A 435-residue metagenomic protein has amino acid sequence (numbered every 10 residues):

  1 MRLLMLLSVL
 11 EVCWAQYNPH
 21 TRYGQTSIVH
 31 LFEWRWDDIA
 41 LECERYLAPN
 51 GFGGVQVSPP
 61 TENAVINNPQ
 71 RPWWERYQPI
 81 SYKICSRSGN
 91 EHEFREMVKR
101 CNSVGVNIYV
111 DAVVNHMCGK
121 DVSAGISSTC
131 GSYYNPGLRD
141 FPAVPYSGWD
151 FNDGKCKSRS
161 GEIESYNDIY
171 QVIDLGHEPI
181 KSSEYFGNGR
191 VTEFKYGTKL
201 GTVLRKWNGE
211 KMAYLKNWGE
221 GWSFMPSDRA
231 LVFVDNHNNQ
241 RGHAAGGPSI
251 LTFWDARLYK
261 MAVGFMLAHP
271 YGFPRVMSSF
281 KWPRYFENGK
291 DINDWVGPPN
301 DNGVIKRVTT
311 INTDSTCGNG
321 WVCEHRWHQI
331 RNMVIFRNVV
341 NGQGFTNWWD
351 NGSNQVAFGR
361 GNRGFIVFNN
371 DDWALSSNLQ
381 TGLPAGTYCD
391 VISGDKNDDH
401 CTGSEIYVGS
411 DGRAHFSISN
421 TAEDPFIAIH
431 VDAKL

Functional and structural regions predicted by a protein language model:
M1-S8: Classical eukaryotic N-terminal signal peptides for Sec-dependent ER targeting/secretion, especially the positively
L10, W14-S27, E42-A48, F52 (+8 more regions): Active-site-proximal helices and loops of the catalytic beta/alpha 8
F32-L41, N63, R87-N90: Acidic-and-aromatic substrate-binding clefts and catalytic sites of carbohydrate-active enzymes
W34, N50, D121: Active-site-proximal N-terminal segment of extracellular/periplasmic enzymes that hydrolyze or transfer
V65-Q78, N115-E164: Aromatic- and acidic-residue-enriched segments that line the glycan-binding/catalytic groove of carbohydrate-active
P79-C85: Glycine-rich FAD cofactor-binding loop and adjacent beta-loop-alpha segment at the N-terminus of flavoprotein
M97, K155-P179: Short, intrinsically disordered, charge-balanced linker/junction segments flanking boundaries in proteins
